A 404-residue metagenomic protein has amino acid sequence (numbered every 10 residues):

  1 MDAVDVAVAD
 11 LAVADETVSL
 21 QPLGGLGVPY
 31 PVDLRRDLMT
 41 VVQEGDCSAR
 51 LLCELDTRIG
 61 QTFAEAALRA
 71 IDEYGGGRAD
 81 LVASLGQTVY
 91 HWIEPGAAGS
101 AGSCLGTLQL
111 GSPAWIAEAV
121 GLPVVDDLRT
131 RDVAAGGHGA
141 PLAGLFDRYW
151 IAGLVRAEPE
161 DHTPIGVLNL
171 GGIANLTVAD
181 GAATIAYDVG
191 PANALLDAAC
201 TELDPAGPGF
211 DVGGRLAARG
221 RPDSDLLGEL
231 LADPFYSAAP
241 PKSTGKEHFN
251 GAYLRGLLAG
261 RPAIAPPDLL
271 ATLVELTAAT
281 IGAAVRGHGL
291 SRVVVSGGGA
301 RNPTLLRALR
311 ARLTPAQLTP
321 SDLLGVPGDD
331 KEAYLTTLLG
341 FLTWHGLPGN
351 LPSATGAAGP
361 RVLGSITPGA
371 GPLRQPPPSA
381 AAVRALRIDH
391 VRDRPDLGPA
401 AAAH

Functional and structural regions predicted by a protein language model:
D2-L20, G27-P31, I185-A278, G282 (+5 more regions): Conserved ATP-utilizing enzyme core subdomain
V18-G60: Conserved non-catalytic scaffold segment of RNase H-like nuclease domains
D46-L110: Short beta-strand-loop/turn "lid" adjacent to the catalytic site in phosphate-handling enzymes
A101-T107, E118, L122-P208: Phosphate-binding/catalytic loop of phosphoryl-transfer enzymes
P159-H162, G172, L347-A370: Extended, charge-rich low-complexity interaction segments
L290-R312: Glycine-rich phosphate-binding loops at beta-strand->alpha-helix junctions
R310-L335: Conserved phosphate-binding/catalytic loops in two-lobed NTP-binding clefts
T336-N350: Alpha-helix capping/hinge segments and adjacent helical runs
